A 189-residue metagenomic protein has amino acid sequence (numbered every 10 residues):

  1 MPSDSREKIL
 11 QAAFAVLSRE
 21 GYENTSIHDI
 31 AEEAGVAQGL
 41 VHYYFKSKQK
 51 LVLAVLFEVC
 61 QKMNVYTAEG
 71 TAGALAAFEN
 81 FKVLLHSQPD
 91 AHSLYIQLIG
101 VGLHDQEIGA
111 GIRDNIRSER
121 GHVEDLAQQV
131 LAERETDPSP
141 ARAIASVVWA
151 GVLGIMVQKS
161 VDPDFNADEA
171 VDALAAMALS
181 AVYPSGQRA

Functional and structural regions predicted by a protein language model:
K8, A12-K50, A54: Helix-turn-helix
R19-E23, Y66, R134: Short coil/turn segments at alpha/beta junctions that flank glycine-rich nucleotide-binding fingerprints
L53, F57, L75-F78, R120 (+2 more regions): Hydrophobic core segments within long, regular secondary-structure runs in both alpha- and beta-rich folds
A54, V65-H92, D137-V148, V171 (+1 more regions): Hydrophobic alpha-helical connector segments
F57-M63: Short, basic, alpha-helical segments at the C-terminal edge of helix-turn-helix-like DNA-binding modules
S87-G111, V157: Amphipathic alpha-helical segments used for helix-helix packing
E107-R113, R117, V130-A189: Hydrophobic/aromatic-rich alpha-helical bundle segments in the mid-to-C-terminal region
